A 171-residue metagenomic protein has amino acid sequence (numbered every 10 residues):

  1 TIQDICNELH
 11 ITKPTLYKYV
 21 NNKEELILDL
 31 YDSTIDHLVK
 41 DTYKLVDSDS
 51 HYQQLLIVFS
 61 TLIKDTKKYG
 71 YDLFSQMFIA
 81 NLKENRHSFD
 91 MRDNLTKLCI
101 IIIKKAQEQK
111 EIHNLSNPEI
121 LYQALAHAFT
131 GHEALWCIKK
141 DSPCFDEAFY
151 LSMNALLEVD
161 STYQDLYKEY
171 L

Functional and structural regions predicted by a protein language model:
T1-E25, D29: Helix-turn-helix
K23, L30, T34, L38 (+4 more regions): Hydrophobic/aromatic residues within well-ordered alpha-helical segments
D29, K40-Y69, L121-L125: Hydrophobic alpha-helical connector segments
Q53-L56, D90-N94, E108-A124, K140-P143 (+1 more regions): All-alpha amphipathic helical-bundle segments outside canonical DNA-binding/catalytic cores that form hydrophobic
I57, K64, K97, I101-Q109 (+1 more regions): C-terminal peripheral helix-coil segments that are non-catalytic and often amphipathic
I63-I100, A134: Short secondary-structure transition hinges
Y71-M77, N114-S116, Y163-L166: Short, hydrophobic secondary-structure boundary micro-motifs
F129: Cytochrome P450 catalytic-core helices
